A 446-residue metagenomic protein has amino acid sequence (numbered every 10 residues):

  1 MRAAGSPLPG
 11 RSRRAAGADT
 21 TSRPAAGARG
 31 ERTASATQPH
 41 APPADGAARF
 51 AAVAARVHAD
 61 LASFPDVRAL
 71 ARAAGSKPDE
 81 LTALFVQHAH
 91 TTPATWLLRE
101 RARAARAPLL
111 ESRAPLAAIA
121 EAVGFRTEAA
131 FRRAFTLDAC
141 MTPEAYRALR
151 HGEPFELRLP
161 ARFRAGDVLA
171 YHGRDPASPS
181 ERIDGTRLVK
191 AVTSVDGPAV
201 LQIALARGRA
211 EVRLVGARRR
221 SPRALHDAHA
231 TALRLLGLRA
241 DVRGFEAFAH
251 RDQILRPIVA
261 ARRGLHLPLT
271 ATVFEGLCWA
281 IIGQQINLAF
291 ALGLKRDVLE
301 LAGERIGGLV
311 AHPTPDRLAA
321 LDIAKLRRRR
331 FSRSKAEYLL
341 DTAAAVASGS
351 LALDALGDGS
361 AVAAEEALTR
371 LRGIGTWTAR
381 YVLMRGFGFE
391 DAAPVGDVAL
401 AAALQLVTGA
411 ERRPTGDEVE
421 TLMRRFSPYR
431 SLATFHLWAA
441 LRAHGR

Functional and structural regions predicted by a protein language model:
R2-A59, S63-R68, R72-R446: HhH-family (HhH-GPD) DNA N-glycosylase catalytic core used in base-excision repair
